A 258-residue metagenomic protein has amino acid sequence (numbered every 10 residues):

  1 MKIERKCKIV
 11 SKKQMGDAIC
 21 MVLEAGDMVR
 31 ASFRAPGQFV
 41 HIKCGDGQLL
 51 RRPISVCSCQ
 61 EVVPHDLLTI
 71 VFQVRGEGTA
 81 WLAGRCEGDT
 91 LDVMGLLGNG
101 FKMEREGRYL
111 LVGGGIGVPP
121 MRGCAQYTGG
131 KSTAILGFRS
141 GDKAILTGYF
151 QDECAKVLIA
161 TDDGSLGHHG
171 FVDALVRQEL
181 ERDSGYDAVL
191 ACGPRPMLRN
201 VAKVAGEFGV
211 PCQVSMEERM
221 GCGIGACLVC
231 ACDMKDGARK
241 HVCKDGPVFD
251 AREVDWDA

Functional and structural regions predicted by a protein language model:
K2-E87: Ferredoxin-reductase
S11, S58, I159-T161, V214 (+1 more regions): Structural signal for conserved beta-strand scaffold positions within catalytic alpha/beta enzyme cores
G45-D46, L96, K235: Short, surface-exposed secondary-structure boundary micro-motifs
E77-M216: FNR/FR-type flavoprotein reductase catalytic core
P120, R195, E217-V248: Local cysteine-cluster metal-coordination motifs and their immediate loop/turn environment, predominantly Fe-S cluster
K244-A258: Short microdomains enriched in Cys/His and/or Lys/Arg
